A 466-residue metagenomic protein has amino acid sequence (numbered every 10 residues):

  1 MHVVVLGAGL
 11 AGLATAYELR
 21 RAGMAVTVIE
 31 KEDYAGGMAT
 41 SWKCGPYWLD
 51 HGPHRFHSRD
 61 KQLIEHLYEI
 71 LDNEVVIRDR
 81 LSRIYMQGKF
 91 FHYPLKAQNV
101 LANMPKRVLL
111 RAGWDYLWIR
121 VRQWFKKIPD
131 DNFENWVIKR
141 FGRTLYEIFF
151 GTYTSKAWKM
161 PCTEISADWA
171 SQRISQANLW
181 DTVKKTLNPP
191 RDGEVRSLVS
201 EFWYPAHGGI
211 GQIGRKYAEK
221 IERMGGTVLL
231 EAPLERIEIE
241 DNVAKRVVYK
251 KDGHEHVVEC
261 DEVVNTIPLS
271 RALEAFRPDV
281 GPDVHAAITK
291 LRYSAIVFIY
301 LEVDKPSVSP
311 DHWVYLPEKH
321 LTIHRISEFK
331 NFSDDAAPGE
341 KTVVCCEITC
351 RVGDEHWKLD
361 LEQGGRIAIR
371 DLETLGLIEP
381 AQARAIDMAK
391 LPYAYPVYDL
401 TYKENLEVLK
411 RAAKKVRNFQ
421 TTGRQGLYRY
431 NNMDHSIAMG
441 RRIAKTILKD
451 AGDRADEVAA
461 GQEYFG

Functional and structural regions predicted by a protein language model:
H2-V28: N-terminal Rossmann-like FAD-binding beta1-loop-alpha1 element of flavoenzymes
A11, Y34, S270: Conserved Rossmann-like nucleotide-cofactor binding loop
R20-K43: Glycine-rich FAD pyrophosphate-binding loop
A22, A232-A381, K403, E407 (+1 more regions): Mid-domain catalytic core of redox enzymes that form a hydrophobic substrate pocket/lid adjacent to a catalytic redox
G45-W124: Dinucleotide-binding Rossmann-like beta1-alpha1 core, especially the glycine-rich loop that anchors the ADP
Q62-Y93, R140-E147, K220-L230, E235-R246: Feature captures the FAD/FMN-dependent oxidoreductase FAD-binding
L101, W114-E240, E259, T266: Active-site/ligand-binding neighborhood in enzyme catalytic cores
A389-P392, D399-G466: C-terminal lid/capping helical subdomain adjacent to the catalytic/cofactor pocket in oxidative enzymes
